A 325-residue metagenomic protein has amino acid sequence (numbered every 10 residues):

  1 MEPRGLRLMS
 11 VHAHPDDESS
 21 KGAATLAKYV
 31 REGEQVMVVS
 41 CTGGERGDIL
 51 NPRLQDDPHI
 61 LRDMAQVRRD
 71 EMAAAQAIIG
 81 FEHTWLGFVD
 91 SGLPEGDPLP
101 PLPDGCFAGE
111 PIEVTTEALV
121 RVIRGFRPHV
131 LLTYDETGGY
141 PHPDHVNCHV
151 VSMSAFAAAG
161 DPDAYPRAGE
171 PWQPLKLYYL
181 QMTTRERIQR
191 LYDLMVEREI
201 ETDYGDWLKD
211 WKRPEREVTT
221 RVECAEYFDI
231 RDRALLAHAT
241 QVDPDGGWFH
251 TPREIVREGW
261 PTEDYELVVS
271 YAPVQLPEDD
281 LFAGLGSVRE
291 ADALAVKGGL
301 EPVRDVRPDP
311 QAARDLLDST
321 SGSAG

Functional and structural regions predicted by a protein language model:
M1-R127, E266, V274-P277, K297 (+2 more regions): Active-site rim/loop-helix segments in enzyme catalytic domains that contact anionic ligands
M1-V11, G96-G325: Metal-dependent de-N-acetylase/amidase catalytic core
